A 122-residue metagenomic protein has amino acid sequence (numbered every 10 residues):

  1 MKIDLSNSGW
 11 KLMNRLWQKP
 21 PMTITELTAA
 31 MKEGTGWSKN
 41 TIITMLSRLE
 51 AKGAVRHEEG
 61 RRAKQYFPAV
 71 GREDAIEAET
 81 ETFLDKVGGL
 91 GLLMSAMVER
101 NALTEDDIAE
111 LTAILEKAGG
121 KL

Functional and structural regions predicted by a protein language model:
I3, L16-P21, E33: Short helix-capping/hinge SLiMs at alpha-helix to coil transitions
I3-S8, G60-E79: Short, cationic-aromatic polyanion-contact patches
W10-L16, M94-S95: Hydrophobic residues on short alpha-helical segments
M22-A30: Short acidic, hydrophobic short linear motifs in intrinsically disordered regions
A29-W37: Short helix-coil junctions and helix-kink-helix linkers
I43-S47: Short, hydrophobic-biased segments on the C-terminal half of alpha helices that form "recognition helices"
G53: Glycine-centered, phosphate/nucleic-acid-interacting loop/turn motifs that mediate DNA/RNA or nucleotide
A78-G120: Amphipathic alpha-helical dimerization/coiled-coil segments that flank or bridge DNA-binding/regulatory modules
